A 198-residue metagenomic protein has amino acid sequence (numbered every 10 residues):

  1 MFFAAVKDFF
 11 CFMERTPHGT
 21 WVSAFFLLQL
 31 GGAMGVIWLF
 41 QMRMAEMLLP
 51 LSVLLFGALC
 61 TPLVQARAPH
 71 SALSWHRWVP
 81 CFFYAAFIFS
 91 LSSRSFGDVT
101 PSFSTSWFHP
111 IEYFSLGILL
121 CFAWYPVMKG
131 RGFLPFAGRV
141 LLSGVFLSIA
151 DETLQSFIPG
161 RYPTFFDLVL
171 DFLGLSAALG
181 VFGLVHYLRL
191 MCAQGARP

Functional and structural regions predicted by a protein language model:
F2-F157, F165-F166, F172-P198: Bulky hydrophobic segments
